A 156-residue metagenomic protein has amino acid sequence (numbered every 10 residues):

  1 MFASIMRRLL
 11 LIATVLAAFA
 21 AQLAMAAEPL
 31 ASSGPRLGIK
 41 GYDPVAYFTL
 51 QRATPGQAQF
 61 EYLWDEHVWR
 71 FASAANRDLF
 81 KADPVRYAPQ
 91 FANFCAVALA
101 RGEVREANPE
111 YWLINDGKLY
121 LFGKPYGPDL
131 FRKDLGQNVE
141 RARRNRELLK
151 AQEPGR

Functional and structural regions predicted by a protein language model:
M1-F2, L16, D78: A general, composition-driven signal for non-globular sequence regions
F2-I12: Bacterial N-terminal signal peptides that target proteins for export
M6-R7, A21, P35: Short, intrinsically disordered low-complexity segments
L11-Q22: Bacterial N-terminal signal peptides
A24-R156: Charged, low-complexity intrinsically disordered segments
